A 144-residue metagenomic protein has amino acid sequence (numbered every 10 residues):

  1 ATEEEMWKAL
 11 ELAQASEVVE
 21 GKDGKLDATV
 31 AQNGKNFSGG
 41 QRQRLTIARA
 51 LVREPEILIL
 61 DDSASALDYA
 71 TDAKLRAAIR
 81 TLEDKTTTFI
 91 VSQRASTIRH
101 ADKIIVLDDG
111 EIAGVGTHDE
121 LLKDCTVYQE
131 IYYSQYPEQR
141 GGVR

Functional and structural regions predicted by a protein language model:
A1-Q32, R76-R80, K85: ABC ATPase nucleotide-binding domain helical subdomain, centered on the C-loop/LSGGQ "ABC signature"
S16-L45, L60-S63, L67-A70, P137-R144: ABC-fold ATPase nucleotide-binding domain signature/coupling loops
S38-G39, L45-A50, K74, I90: ABC ATPase nucleotide-binding domain "signature" region
V52-E56, K85: A short, proline-enriched helix->beta-strand linker immediately N-terminal to the Walker B motif in ABC-type P-loop
T81-I90, I98: Conserved catalytic loops of ABC-family nucleotide-binding domains
H100-V106, V127: Conserved catalytic segment of ABC-fold P-loop ATPases
V115-G116: ABC ATPase "signature
